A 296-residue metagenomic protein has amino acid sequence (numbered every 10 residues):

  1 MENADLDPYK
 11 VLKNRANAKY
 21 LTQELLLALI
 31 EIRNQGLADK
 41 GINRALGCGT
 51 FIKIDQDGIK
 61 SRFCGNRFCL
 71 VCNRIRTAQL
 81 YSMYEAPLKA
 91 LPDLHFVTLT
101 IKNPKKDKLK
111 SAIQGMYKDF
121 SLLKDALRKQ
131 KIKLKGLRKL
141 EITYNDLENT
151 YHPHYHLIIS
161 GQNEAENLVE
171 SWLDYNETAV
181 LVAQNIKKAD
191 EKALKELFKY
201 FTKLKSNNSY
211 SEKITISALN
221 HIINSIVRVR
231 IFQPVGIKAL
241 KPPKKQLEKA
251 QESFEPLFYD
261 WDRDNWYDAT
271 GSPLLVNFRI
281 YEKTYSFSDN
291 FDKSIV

Functional and structural regions predicted by a protein language model:
M1-Y151, S160-V296: Right-hand nucleic-acid polymerase module
L157: Cys/His-coordinated zinc-finger cores
